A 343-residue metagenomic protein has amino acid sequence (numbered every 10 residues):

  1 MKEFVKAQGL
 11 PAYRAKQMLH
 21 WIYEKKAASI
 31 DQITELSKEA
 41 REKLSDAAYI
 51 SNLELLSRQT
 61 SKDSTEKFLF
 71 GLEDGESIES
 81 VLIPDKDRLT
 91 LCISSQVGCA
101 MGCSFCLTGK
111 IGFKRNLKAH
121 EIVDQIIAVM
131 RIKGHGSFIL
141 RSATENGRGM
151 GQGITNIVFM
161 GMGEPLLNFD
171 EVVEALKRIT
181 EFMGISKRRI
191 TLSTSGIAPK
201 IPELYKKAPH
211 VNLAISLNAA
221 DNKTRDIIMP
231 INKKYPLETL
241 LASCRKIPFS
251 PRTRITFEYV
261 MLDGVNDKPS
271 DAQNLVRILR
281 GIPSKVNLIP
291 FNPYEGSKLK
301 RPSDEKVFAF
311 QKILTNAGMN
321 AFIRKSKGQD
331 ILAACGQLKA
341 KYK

Functional and structural regions predicted by a protein language model:
M1-I78, P84-K86, H135-F138, R245-R252 (+1 more regions): Auxiliary Fe-S-binding modules of radical SAM enzymes
M18, R148, G196: Catalytic beta-strand/loop module used to bind and position nucleotide/cofactor moieties in cofactor-attachment
E66, I78, L89-I93, M101 (+1 more regions): Generic beta-strand structural signal
L82-I83, E171: Residue-level structural signal for beta-strand termini and adjacent loop
P84-M130: Canonical Radical SAM [4Fe-4S] cluster-binding loop centered on the CxxxCxxC motif and its immediate flanking residues
L117, G196, S326-K327: Short beta->alpha linker loops
R131-H135, Q152-A321: Conserved AdoMet/S-adenosylmethionine-binding subsite of the radical SAM
H135-Q152: Intrinsic disorder/low-complexity segments
